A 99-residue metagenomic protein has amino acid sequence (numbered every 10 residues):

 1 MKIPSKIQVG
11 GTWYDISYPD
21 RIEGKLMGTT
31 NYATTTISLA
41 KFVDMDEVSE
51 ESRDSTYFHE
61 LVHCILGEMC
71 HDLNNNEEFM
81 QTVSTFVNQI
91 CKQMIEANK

Functional and structural regions predicted by a protein language model:
M1-G10, D15-S38, E47: Catalytic zinc-binding patch centered on the HExxH motif and its immediate surroundings that defines zinc-dependent
K6-Q8, I65, C91: A generic structural signal for ordered secondary structure
T29-N31, T36-L39, E60-H63, E78-M80: Short, surface-exposed linear patches
T34-T56, H71: Short pre-active-site segment immediately N-terminal to the catalytic Zn-binding motif
E47, C64-I65, N74: Short active-site-adjacent helix-start/loop capping segments
S55-G67: Active-site recognition of the HExxH zinc-binding catalytic motif
M69-K99: Post-HExxH zinc-binding segment in Zn-dependent metallohydrolases
